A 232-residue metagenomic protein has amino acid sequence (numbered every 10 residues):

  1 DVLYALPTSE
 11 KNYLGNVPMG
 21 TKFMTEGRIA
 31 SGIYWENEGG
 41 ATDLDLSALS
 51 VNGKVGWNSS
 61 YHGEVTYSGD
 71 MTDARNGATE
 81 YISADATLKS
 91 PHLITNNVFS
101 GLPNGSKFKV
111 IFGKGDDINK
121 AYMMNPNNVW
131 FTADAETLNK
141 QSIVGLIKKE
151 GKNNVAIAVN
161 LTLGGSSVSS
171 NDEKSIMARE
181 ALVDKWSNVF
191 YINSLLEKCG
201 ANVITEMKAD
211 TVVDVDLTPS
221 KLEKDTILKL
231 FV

Functional and structural regions predicted by a protein language model:
D1-V232: Intrinsic-disorder/low-complexity signal
